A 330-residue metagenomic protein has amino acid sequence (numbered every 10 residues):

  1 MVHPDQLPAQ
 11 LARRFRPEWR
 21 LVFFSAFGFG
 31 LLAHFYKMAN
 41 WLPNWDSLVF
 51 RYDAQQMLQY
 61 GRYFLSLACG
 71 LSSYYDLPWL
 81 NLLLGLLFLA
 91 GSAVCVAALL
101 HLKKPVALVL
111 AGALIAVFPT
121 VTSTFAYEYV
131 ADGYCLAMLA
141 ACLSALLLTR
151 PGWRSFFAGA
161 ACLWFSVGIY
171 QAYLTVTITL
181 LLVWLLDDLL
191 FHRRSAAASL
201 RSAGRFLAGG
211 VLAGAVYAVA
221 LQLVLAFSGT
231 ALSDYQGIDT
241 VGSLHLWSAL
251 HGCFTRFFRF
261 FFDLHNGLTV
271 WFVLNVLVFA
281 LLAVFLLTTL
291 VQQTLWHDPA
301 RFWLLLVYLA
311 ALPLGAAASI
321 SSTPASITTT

Functional and structural regions predicted by a protein language model:
L32, A203-L281: Membrane-lumen/periplasm interface segments of specific transmembrane helices in polyprenyl phosphate-linked
Q55-F88: Short hydrophobic/aromatic helix or loop-helix immediately within or flanking a transmembrane segment in polytopic
L58-R62, F88, V106-T149, G168-Y173 (+2 more regions): Membrane-interface micro-motifs in multi-pass membrane enzymes
S92-V94, T269-F302: Hydrophobic, aromatic-rich transmembrane alpha-helices and their immediate juxtamembrane boundary segments
A141-F156, D188-R194: Membrane-interface transmembrane helices that cradle and orient dolichyl/undecaprenyl
S155-Q171, V176-T177, L182: Membrane-interface alpha helices of multi-pass inner-membrane proteins
V176-V211: Perimembrane helix-loop-helix junctions
W296-S322: Transmembrane alpha-helix segments characteristic of polytopic inner-membrane glycan-assembly/cell-envelope
